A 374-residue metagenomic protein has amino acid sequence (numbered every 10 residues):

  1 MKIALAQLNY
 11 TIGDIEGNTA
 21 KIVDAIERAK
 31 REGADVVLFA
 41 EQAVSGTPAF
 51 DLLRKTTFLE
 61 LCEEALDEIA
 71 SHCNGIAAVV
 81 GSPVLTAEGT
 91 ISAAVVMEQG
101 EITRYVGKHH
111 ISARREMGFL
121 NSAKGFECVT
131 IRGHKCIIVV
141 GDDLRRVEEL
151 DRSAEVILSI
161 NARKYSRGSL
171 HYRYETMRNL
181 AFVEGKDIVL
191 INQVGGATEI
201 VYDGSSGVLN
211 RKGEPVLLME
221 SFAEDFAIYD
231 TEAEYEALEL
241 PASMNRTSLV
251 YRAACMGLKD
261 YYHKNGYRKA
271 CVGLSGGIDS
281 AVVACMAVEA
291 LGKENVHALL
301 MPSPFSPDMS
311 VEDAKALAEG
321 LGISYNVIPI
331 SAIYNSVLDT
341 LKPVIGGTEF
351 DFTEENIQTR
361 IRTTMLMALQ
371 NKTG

Functional and structural regions predicted by a protein language model:
M1-G273, A284-K293, L300, Y325: Enzyme catalytic cores with a strong preference for nitrogen-chemistry domains
G17, R246, T353, I357-I361: A generic structural signal for residues located within well-ordered alpha-helices of large catalytic or ligand-binding
Y174, R360-T363: Conserved glycosyltransferase catalytic-site signature
S221-D230, N295-L300, D308-T353, I357-T359: A conserved beta-strand->alpha-helix junction
G277: Conserved G/P- and acidic residue-centered "switch" motifs that form tight phosphate/ATP-binding loops in soluble
S280-V283, P307-D308, T363: Short glycine/serine/threonine-rich phosphate/pyrophosphate-binding segments that cradle anionic phosphate groups
P304: Short, acidic/glycine-rich phosphate-metal binding loop used to engage nucleotide
M367, N371-G374: Short, intrinsically disordered, charge-balanced linker/junction segments flanking boundaries in proteins
